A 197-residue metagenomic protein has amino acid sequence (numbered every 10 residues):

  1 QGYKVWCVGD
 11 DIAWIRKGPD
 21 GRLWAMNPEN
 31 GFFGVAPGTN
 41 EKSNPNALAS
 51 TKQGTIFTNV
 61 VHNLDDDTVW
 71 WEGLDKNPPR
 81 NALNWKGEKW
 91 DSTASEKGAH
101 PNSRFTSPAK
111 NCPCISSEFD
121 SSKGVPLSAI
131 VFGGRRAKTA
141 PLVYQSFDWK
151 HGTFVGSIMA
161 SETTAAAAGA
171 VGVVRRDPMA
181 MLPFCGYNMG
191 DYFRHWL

Functional and structural regions predicted by a protein language model:
Q1-D66: Catalytic or ion-translocation cores adjacent to nucleophile or general acid/base/metal-coordination motifs in diverse
P37-N40, P45-A47, T51-G54, T58-L197: Conserved NTP phosphate-binding and transfer environment spanning the P-loop NTPase/kinase superfamily
